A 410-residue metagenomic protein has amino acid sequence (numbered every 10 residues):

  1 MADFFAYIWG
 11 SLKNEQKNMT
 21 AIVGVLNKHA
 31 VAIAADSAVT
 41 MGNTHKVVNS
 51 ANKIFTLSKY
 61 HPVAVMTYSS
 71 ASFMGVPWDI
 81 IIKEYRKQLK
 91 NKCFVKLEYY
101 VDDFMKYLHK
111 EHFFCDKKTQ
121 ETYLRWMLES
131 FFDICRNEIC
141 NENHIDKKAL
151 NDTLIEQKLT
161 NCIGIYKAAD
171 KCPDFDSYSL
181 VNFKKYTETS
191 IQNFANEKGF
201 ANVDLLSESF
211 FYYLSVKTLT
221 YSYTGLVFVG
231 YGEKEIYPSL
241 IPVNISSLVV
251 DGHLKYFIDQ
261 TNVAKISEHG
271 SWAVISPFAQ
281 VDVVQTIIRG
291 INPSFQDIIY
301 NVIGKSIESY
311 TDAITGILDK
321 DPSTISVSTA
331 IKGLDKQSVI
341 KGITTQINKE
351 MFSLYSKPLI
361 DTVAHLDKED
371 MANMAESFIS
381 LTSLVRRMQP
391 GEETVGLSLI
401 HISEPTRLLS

Functional and structural regions predicted by a protein language model:
I8, E15-N52, S177-N196, F200 (+1 more regions): Extreme N-terminus nucleophile/cap motif
V25-S70, V249-K265: Catalytic or ion-translocation cores adjacent to nucleophile or general acid/base/metal-coordination motifs in diverse
L57-Y212, T344-M388: Alpha/propeptide regions of enzymes that mature by internal proteolysis
Y178-K336, I340: Long, compositionally biased low-complexity segments
Y223-G225, R386-S398: Flexible, glycine/charged-enriched surface loops at secondary-structure junctions
E404, L408-L409: Single conserved hydrophobic/aromatic residue that forms the stacking wall/gate of nucleotide- or nucleobase-binding
